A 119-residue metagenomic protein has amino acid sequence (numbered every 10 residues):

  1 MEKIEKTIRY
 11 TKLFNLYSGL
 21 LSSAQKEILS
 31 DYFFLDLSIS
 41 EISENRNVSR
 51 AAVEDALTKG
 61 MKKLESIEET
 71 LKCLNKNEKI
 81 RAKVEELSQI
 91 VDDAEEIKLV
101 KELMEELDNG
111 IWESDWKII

Functional and structural regions predicted by a protein language model:
E2-S18: Short, Lys/Arg-enriched N-terminal segment that forms or immediately precedes the first helix of a structured domain
S23-L35: Short amphipathic alpha helix immediately N-terminal
I28-L29, I42-S43, V53: Hydrophobic positions on the alpha-helical face of helix-turn-helix-like DNA-binding modules
I39-S40, R46: Helix-turn-helix DNA-binding elements, focusing on the entry/boundary residues of the two helices that contact DNA
S49-R50: Helix-turn-helix DNA-binding motif, specifically the short coil turn and the N-cap/start of the second
A56-K59: Residues within the DNA-recognition helix of helix-turn-helix
M61-E68: C-terminal flanking helix
T70-E95: Intrinsically disordered, low-complexity basic tails/linkers immediately adjacent to helix-turn-helix/homeobox/MYB/SANT
